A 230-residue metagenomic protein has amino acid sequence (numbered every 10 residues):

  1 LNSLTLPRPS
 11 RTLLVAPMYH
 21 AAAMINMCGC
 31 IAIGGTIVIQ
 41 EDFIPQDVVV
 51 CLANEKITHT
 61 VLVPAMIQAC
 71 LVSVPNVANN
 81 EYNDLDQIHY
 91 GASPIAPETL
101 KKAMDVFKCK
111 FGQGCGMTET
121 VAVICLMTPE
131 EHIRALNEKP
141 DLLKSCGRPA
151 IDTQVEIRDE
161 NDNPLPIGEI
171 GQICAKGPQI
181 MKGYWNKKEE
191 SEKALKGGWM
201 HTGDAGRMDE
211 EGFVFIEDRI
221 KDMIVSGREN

Functional and structural regions predicted by a protein language model:
L1-R11, Y19-H59, S73-V74: Conserved AMP-binding/adenylation subdomain of ANL enzymes
S3, V15-A16, Q40, V63 (+4 more regions): Short hydrophobic "strand-cap" motifs at the C-terminus of beta-strands
R8-S10, D84-L85, K108, G197: Phosphate-coordination loops involved in phosphoryl transfer and adenosine-cofactor binding
L14, I39, L62, D84 (+4 more regions): A structural signal for the hydrophobic beta-strands that form the central parallel beta-sheet of Rossmann-like
A32, I57-L62, L71-D141, Q154 (+1 more regions): Gly/Ser/Thr-rich phosphate-binding loop
I44, M66-I67, N76, I95 (+1 more regions): Alpha-helix capping/helix-boundary segments
K144-P149, E156, N163-G168, Q172-N230: Conserved ATP-binding/catalytic segment of the ANL
